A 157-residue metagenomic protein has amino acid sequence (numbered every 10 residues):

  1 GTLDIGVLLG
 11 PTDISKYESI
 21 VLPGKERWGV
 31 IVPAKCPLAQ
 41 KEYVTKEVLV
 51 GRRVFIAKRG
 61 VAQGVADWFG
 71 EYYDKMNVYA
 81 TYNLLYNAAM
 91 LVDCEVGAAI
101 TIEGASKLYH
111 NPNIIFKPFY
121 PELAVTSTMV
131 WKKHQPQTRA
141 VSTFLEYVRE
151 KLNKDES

Functional and structural regions predicted by a protein language model:
G1-L3, L9, G60-I115: Hydrophobic hinge/microswitch elements
G1-T2, K25-E26, K41, G51-R52 (+3 more regions): Structured helix-beta-strand junction loops
L9, K46, G51-D74, Q137-L145 (+1 more regions): Secondary-structure junction motif
S15-V21, K25-R27, Y86-H134: Beta-alpha-beta core module
S15-W28, V32-V54: Flexible hinge/capping segments at coil-to-helix
S19-V21, V54, V78-T81, F116: Conserved beta-strand scaffold positions in the cores of enzyme catalytic domains, especially in NTP/NDP-utilizing
K35-V44, A62, P121-L123, H134-A140: Short helix-loop capping/hinge motifs at secondary-structure junctions, enriched in acidic/polar residues
